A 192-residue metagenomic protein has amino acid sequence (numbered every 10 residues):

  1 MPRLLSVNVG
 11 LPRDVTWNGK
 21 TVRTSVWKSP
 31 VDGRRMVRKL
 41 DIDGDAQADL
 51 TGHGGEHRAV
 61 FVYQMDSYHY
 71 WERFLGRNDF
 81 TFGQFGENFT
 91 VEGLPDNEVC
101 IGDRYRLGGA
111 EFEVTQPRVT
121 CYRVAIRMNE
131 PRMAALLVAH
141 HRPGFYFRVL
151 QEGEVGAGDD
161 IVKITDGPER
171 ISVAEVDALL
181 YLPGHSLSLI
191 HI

Functional and structural regions predicted by a protein language model:
M1-V124, R132, D166-L189: Electropositive, beta-rich accessory/interaction domains or terminal extensions that provide binding surfaces
F85-L94, L137-F147: Short, structured beta-strand/loop micro-motifs enriched in basic residues and often containing a Trp
G102, A157-G158: Loop/turn positions that initiate beta-strands
V114, F147-V149: Short beta-strand His + acidic residue motifs that chelate non-heme Fe in jelly-roll/DSBH and cupin folds
R127-A139: Short beta-strand-turn/beta-hairpin segments enriched in glycine/proline and small hydrophobics that form edge-strand
V149-L150, V155-A157, L187-L189: Glycine- and charge-enriched low-complexity intrinsically disordered segments
I161-T165: Short hydrophobic beta/alpha edge segments that flank linear recognition/processing sites
